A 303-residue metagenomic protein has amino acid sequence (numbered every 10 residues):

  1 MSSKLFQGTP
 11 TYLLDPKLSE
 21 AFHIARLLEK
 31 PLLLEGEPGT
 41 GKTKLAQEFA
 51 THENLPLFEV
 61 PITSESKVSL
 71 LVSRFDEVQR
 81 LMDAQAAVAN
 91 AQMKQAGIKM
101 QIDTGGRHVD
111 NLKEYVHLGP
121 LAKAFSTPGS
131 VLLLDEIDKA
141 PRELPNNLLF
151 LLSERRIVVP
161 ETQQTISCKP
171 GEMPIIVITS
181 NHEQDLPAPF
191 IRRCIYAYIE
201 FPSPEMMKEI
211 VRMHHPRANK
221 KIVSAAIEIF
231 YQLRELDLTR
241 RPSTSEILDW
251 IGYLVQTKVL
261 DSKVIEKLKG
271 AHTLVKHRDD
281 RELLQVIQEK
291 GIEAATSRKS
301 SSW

Functional and structural regions predicted by a protein language model:
M1-W303: C-terminal regulatory/interaction module of P-loop NTP-utilizing enzymes
